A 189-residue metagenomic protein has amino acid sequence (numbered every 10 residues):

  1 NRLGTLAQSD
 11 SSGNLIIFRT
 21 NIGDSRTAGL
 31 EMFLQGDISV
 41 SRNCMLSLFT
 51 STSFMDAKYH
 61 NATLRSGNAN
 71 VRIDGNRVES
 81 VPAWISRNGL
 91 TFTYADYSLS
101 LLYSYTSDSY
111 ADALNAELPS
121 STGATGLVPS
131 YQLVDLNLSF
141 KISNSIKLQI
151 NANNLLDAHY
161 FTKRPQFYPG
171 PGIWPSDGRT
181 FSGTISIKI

Functional and structural regions predicted by a protein language model:
N1, S104-E117, S139-I189: C-terminal beta-signal and adjacent terminal beta-strands/loops of Gram-negative outer-membrane beta-barrel proteins
R2-L6, I17: Membrane-topology and secretion signals of cell-surface/extracellular proteins
L6-D10, T162-K163: Short, flexible, mixed-charge acidic loops at enzyme active sites
S12-L114, L156: Gram-negative outer-membrane beta-barrel transporters
L15-I22, A69-N76, S120-T125, D135 (+1 more regions): Extracellular loop and loop/strand-boundary signature of outer-membrane beta-barrel proteins
L46, L90-F92, L99-L101, L136 (+3 more regions): Hydrophobic beta-strand residues in large extracellular and virion-surface proteins
